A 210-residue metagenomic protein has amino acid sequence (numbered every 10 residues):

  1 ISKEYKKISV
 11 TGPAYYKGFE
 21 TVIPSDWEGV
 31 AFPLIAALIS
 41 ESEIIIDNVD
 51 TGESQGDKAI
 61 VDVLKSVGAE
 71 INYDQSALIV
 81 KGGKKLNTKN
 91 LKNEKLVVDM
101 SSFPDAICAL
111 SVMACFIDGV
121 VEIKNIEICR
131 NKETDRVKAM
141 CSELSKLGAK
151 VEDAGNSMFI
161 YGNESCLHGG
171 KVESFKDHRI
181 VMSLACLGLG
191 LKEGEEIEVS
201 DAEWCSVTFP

Functional and structural regions predicted by a protein language model:
I1-P210: Short, structured segments at the rim of ligand-binding sites
